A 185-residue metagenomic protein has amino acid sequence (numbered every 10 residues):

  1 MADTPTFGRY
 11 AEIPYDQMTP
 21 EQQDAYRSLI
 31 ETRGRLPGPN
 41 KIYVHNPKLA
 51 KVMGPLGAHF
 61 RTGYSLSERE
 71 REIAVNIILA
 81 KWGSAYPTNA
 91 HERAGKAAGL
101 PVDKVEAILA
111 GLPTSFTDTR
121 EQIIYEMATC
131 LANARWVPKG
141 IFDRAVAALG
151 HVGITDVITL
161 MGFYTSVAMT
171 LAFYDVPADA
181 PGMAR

Functional and structural regions predicted by a protein language model:
M1-R185: Hydrophobic alpha-helical segments
